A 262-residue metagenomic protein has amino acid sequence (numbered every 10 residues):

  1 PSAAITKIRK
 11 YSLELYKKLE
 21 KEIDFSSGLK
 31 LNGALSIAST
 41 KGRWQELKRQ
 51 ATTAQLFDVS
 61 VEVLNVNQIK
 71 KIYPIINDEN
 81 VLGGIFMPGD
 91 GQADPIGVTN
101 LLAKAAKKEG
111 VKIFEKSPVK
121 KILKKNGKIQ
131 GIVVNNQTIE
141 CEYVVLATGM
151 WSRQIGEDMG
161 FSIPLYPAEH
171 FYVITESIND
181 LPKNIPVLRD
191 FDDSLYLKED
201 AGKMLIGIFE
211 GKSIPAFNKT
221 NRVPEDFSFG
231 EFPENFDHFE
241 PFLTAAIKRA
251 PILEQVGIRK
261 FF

Functional and structural regions predicted by a protein language model:
P1-I72, S194-L197, A201-L205, D226 (+1 more regions): Dinucleotide-binding Rossmann-like beta1-alpha1 core, especially the glycine-rich loop that anchors the ADP
K7-K10, I37-E46, I85-K108, F114 (+1 more regions): Short beta-strand to alpha-helix junction loop
L29-L31, Y166-H170, P251-F261: A short coil-to-beta-strand element that immediately follows conserved catalytic motifs
I37, V119-I122, L188, L197: A structural signal for short hydrophobic beta-strand segments in well-ordered beta-sheet cores
N65, E115-S117, K260: Short loop/edge segments at beta-strand edges and connector loops that shape dinucleotide/nucleotide cofactor-binding
N80, G84-Y143, A147, W151: Helical element adjacent to the flavin cofactor pocket in flavoenzyme catalytic cores
V134-V187: Central helical "cap/lid" subdomain
S177-F262: Active-site lid/adjacent beta-loop-alpha segment flanking the redox-cofactor pocket in flavoenzymes
